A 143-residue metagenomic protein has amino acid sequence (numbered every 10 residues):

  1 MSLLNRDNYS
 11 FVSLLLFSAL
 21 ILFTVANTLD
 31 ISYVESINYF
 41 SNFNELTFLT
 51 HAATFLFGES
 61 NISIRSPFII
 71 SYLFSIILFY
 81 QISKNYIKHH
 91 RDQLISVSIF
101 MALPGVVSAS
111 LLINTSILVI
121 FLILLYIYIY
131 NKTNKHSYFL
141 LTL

Functional and structural regions predicted by a protein language model:
M1-L16, H89-R91, N134: N-terminal membrane topogenic signal
S10-S13, A19-T50, E59-I62: Extracytoplasmic catalytic/substrate-binding loops of multi-pass membrane glycan-assembly enzymes
E45, S66-F74, I117-L125: Membrane-embedded alpha-helical segments of multi-pass membrane proteins, especially the transmembrane helices
S66-Y86, A102: Transmembrane-helix motifs of polytopic, lipid-linked glycan transferases
L78-L94, I129-K135: Transmembrane alpha-helical segments of multipass membrane enzymes and assembly factors that act on membrane-embedded
S96-M101: Short helix- or helix-capping micro-motifs that position conserved polar/aromatic residues at function-defining sites
S108-L118: Short acidic/glycine- and proline-prone juxtamembrane loop motifs at membrane-interface regions of multi-pass membrane
L118-Y138: Specific aromatic-rich, kink-prone transmembrane helix
